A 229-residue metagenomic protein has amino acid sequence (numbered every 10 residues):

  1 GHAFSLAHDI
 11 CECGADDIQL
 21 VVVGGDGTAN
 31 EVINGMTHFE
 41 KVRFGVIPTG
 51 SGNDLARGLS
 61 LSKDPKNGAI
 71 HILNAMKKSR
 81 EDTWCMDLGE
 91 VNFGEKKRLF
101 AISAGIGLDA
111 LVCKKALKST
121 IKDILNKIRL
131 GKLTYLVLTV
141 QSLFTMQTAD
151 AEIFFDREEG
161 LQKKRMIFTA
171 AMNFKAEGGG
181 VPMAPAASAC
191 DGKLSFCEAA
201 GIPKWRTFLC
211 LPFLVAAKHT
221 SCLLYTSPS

Functional and structural regions predicted by a protein language model:
G1-V23, N30, N34, I70: ATP/NTP phosphate-donor binding region
V23-G25, T49: Glycine-rich beta-strand-to-loop/alpha-helix junction loops that act as flexible
T28-A29, T169: Conserved Motif II region of HX4D acyltransferases
V32-M36, R57-L59, P182-M183: Short amphipathic alpha-helical segments
H38-G45, T49-F168: Catalytic core of DAGKc-family lipid kinases
R165-C210, L214-H219: Internal helical hairpin/lid segments
Y225-S229: Conserved small/polar residues in nucleotide/adenosyl-binding loops
